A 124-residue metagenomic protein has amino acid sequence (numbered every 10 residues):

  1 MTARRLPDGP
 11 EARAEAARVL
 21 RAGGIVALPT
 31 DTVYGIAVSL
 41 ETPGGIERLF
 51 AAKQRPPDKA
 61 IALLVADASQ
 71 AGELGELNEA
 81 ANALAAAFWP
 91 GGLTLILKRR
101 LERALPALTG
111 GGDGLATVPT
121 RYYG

Functional and structural regions predicted by a protein language model:
M1-G124: Active-site-adjacent structural elements in enzyme catalytic cores
